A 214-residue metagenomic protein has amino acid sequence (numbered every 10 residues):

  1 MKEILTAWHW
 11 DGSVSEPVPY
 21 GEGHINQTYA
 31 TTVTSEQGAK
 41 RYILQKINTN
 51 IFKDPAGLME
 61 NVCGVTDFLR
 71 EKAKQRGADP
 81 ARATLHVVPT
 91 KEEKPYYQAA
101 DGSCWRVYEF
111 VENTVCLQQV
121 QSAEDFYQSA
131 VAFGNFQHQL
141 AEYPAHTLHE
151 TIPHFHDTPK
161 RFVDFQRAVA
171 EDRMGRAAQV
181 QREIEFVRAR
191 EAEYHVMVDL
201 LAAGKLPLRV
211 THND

Functional and structural regions predicted by a protein language model:
M1-V18, V65, L69: Juxta-kinase regulatory segment immediately upstream of eukaryotic protein kinase catalytic domains
W10-S35: ATP-binding glycine-rich phosphate-binding loop
P19-E22, Q45, F52-A56, V111-S129 (+1 more regions): ATP-dependent phospho-/nucleotidyl transfer catalytic cores
N26-T28, N48, N61, N213: Asparagine-centered polar/low-complexity signal
T28-A30, V107, V210: Conserved hydrophobic/aromatic beta-strand scaffold that supports enzyme active sites
T31-V33, Y108, V187: Short beta-strand element of the conserved SAM-dependent methyltransferase core
G38-N61, D67-T147: ATP-binding pocket architecture of kinase catalytic cores
